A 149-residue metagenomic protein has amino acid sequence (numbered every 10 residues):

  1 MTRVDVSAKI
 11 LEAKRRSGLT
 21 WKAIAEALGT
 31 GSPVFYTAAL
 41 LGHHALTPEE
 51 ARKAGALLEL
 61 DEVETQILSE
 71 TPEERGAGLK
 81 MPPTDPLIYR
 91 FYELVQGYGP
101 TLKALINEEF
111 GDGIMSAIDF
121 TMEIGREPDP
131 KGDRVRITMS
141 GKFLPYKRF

Functional and structural regions predicted by a protein language model:
M1-E12, S32: Short, Lys/Arg-enriched anionic-surface-contact patches
R3, G18, L41-E49: Short, solvent-exposed alpha-helical "recognition" segments
S7-A25: Short basic helix-loop element that most often maps to the first helix and adjoining turn of HTH DNA-binding modules
T20, G31-P33, D61: Short coil turns linking two alpha-helices in DNA-binding domains
A27-L28, L57: Residues within the alpha-helical elements of helix-turn-helix
G29-L46: Recognition helix of helix-turn-helix/homeodomain-like DNA-binding domains that insert into the DNA major groove
E49-T65: DNA major-groove recognition helix of helix-turn-helix/homeodomain DNA-binding modules
E64-P145: Helix-turn-helix/homeodomain-like alpha-helical modules used for DNA recognition and transcription-factor dimerization
